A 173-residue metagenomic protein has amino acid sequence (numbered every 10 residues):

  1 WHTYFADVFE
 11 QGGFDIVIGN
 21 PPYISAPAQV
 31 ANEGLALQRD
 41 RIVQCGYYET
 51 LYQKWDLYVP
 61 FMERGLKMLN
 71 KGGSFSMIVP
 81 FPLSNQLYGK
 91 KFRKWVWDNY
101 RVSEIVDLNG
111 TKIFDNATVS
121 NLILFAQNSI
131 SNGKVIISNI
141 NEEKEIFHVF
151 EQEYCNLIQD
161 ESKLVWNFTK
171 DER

Functional and structural regions predicted by a protein language model:
T3-R173: Signature of N6-adenine DNA methyltransferases within the class I
